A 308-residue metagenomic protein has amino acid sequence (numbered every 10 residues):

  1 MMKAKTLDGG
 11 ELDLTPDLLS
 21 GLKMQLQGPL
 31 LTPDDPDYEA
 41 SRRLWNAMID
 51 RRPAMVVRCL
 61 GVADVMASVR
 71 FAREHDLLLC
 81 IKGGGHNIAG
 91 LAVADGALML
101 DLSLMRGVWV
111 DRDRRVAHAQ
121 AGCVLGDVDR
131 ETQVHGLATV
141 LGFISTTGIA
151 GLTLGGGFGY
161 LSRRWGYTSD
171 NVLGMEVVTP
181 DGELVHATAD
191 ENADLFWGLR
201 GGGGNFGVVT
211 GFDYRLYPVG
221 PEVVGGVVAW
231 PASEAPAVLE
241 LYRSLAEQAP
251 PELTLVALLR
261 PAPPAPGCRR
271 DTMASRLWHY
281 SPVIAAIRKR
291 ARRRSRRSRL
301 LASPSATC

Functional and structural regions predicted by a protein language model:
M1-R70, H86-G107, R260-C268: N-terminal flexible segment immediately upstream of the FAD-binding catalytic core in FAD-dependent oxidoreductases
G21, P29, H118, S281-I284: Mature extracytoplasmic enzyme cores
Q27-G28, E74-L78, G96-A97, H135-A138 (+2 more regions): Loop/turn elements at helix/coil->beta-strand transitions in domains of secreted/extracellular proteins
D37, G83-A89, G142-A150: Short, solvent-exposed turn/loop segments enriched in Gly/Ser/Thr/Pro and often Arg
A47-L79, L102-S145, I149-A150, G155-E191 (+1 more regions): N-terminal glycine-rich flavin-associated loop
L91-A94, G151-L154, P221, R269-D271: Short acidic, glycine/serine/threonine-rich loops at helix termini
A138, M175, P180-C308: C-terminal cap/substrate-recognition region of VAO/PCMH-type FAD-linked oxidoreductases
